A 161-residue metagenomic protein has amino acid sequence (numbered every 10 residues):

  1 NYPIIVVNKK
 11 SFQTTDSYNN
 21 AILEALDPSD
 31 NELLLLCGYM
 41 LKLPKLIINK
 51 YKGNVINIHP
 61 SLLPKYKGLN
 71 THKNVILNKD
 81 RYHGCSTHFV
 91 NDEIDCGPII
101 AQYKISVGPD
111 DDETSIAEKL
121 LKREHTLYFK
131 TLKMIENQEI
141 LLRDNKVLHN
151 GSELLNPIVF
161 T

Functional and structural regions predicted by a protein language model:
N1-T161: One-carbon transfer enzymes
